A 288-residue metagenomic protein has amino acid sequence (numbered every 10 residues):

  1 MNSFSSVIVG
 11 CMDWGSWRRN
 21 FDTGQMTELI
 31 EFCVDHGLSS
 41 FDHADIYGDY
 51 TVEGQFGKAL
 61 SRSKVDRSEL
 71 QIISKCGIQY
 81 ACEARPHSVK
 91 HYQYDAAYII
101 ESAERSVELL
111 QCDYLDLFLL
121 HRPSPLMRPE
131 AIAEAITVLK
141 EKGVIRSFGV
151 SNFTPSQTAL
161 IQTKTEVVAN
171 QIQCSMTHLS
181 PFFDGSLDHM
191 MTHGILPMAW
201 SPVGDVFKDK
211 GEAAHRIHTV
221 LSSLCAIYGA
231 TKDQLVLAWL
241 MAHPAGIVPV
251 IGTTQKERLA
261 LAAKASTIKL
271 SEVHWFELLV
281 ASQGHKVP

Functional and structural regions predicted by a protein language model:
M1-Q71: N-terminal binding-site loop/beta-alpha segment at the start of enzyme catalytic domains that lines or forms
S3, D35, A59-Q71, V107-Q111 (+2 more regions): Acidic (Asp/Glu)-rich catalytic clusters
S6, D42, D66-L70, D113-L117 (+3 more regions): Short acidic capping loops at alpha-helix termini that bridge into adjacent secondary structure
N20-C33, Y94-L110, S156-T158: Short, acidic/polar
F21-Q25, T51, Q55, H87-Y98 (+3 more regions): Alpha-helix N-cap and loop-to-helix initiation/capping positions
S63-Y94: Structural motif corresponding to the early beta-alpha repeats
V107-L126: Active-site groove signature of glycoside hydrolases
P123-P288: Beta/alpha (TIM)-barrel catalytic core signal, keyed to glycine-rich beta->alpha loops juxtaposed to Asp/Glu that bind
